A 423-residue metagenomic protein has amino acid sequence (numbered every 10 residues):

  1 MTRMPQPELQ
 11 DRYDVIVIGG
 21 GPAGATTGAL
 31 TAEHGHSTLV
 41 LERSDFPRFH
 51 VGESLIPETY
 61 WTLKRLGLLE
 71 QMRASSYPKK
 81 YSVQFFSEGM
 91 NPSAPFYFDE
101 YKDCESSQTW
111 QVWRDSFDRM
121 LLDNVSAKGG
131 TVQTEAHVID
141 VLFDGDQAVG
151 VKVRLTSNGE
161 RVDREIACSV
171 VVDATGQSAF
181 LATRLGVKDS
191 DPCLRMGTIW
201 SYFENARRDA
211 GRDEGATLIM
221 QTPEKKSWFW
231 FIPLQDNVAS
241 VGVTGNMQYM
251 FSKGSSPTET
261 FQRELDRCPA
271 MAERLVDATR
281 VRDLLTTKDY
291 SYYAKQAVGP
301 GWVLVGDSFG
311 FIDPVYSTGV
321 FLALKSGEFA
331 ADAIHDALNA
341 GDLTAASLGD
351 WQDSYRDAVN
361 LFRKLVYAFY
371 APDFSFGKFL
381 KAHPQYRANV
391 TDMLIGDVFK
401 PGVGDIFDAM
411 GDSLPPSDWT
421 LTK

Functional and structural regions predicted by a protein language model:
P7-G21: Beta1/beta-strand and adjacent pyrophosphate-binding region of the FAD-binding site in flavoprotein oxidoreductases
I16, A32-V51: Glycine-rich FAD pyrophosphate-binding loop
G24-A25: N-terminal Rossmann-fold NAD(P) dinucleotide-binding loop
H50-M90: N-terminal FAD cofactor-binding segment of flavoenzymes
K102-D123, F251-S256: Short beta-strand to alpha-helix junction loop
N124-M271: Predominantly flavin-linked oxidoreductase catalytic cores and closely associated redox partners
Y249-A333, L338-N339, L343-D350: FAD/FMN-dependent oxidoreductases across multiple families
D332-K423: C-terminal helical "tail/cap" subdomain of flavin- and related membrane-associated enzymes
